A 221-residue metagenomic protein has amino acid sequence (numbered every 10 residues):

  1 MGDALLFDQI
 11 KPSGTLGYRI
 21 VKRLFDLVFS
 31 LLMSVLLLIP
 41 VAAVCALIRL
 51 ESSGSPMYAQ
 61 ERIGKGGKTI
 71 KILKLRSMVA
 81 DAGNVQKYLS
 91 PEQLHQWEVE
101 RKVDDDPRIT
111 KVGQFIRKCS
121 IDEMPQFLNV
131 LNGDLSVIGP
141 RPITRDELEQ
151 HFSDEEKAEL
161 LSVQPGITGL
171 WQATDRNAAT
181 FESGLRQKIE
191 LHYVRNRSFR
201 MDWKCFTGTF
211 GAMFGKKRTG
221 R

Functional and structural regions predicted by a protein language model:
M1-F7, P125-R221: Hydrophobic structural segments characteristic of membrane proteins
L5-I20, D104, R108: Juxtamembrane loop-helix boundary motifs flanking transmembrane segments in multi-pass membrane proteins
S13-V85, F199-R221: A hydrophobic, helix-centered structural microdomain
I39, S120-I121, D134: Short loop-to-helix capping motifs
Y58-P107, T168-K188: Short, glycine-rich, amphipathic interfacial segments at transmembrane boundaries or analogous
I116-F127: Short acidic-aromatic low-complexity motifs
